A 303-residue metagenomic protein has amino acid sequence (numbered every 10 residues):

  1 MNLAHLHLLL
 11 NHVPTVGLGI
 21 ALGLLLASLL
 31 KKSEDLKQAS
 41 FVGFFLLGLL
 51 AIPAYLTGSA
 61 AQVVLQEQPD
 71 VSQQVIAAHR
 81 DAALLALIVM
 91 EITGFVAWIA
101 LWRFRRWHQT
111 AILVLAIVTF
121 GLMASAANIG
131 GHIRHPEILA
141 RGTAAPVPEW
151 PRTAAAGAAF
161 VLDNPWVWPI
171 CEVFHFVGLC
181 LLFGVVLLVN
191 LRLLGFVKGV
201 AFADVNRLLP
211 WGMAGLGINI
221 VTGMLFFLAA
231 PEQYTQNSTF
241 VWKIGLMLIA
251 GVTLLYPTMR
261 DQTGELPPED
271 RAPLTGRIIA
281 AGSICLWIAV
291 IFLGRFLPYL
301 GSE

Functional and structural regions predicted by a protein language model:
M1-E303: Polytopic transmembrane helical bundles with strong interfacial aromatic enrichment
